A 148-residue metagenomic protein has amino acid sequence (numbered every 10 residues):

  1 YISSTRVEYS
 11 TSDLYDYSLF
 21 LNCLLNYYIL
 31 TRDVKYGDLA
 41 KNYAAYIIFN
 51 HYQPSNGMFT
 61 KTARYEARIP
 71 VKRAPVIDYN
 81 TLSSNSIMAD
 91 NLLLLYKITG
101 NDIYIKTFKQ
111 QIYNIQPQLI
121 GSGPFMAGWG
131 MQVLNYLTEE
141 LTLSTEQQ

Functional and structural regions predicted by a protein language model:
Y1-Q148: Glycan-recognition and catalytic cores of secretory/periplasmic carbohydrate-active enzymes
